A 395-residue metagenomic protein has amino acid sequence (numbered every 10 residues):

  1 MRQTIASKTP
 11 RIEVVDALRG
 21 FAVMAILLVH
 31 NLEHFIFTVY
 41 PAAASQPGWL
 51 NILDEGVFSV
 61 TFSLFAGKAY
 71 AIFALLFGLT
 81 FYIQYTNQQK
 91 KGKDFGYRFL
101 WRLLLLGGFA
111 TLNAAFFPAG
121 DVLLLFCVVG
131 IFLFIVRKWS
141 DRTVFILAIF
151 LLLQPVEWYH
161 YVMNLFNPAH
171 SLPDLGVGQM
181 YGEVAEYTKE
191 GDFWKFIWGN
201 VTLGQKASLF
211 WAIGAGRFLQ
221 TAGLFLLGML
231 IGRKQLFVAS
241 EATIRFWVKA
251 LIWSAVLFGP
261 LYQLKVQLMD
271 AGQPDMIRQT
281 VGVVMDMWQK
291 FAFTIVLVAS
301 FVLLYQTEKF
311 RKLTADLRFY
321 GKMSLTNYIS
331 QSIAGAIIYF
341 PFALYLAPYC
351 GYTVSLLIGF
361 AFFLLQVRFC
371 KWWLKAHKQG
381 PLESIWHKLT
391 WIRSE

Functional and structural regions predicted by a protein language model:
R2-F77: N-terminal signal-anchor module of multipass membrane proteins
R11-A17, A22-V23, V248-L251, Y305-A334 (+1 more regions): Functional transmembrane helices that form membrane-embedded active or gating regions
W49-S63, F193-F210, G272-T280: Juxtamembrane membrane-water interface segments that cap and precede transmembrane helices
A71-T86, V122-I135, G216-A239, Q289-E308: Specific transmembrane alpha-helix
Y82-H160: Internal alpha-helical transmembrane segments
D94-G96, F134-L147, L230-I252: Solvent-exposed interhelical
F150-M229: Long hydrophobic alpha-helical segments that form multi-pass transmembrane helix bundles in integral membrane proteins
M276-K375: Alpha-helical transmembrane segments of multi-pass integral membrane proteins
